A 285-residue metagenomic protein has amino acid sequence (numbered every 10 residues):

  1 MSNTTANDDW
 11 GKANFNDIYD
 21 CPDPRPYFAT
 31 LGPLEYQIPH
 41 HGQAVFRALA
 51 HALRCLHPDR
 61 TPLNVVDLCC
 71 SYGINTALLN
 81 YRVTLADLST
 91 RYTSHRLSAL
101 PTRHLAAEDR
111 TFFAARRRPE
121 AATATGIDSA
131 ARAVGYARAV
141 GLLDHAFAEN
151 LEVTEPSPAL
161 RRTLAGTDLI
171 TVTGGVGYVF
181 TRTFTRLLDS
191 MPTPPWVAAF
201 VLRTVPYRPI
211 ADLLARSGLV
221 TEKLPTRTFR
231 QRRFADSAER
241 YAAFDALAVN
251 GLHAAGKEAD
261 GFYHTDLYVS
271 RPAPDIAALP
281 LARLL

Functional and structural regions predicted by a protein language model:
S2-N64, Y72-I74, L78-R91: Class I SAM-dependent methyltransferase Rossmann-like catalytic core, especially the SAM/SAH-binding loop
L68: Conserved beta-strand/loop positions that form the S-adenosyl-L-methionine
G73-E155: Class I SAM-dependent methyltransferase SAM/SAH-binding core
S157-L169: A short acidic, Gly/Pro-enriched loop at the edge of an enzyme's catalytic core that lines a small-molecule cofactor
G166-F184: A short SAM/SAH-binding and catalytic strip from SAM-dependent methyltransferases
M191-V205: Conserved beta-strand signature within the Rossmann-like core of class I S-adenosyl-L-methionine
L202-E222: Conserved class I S-adenosyl-L-methionine
T221-P272: Class I S-adenosyl-L-methionine
